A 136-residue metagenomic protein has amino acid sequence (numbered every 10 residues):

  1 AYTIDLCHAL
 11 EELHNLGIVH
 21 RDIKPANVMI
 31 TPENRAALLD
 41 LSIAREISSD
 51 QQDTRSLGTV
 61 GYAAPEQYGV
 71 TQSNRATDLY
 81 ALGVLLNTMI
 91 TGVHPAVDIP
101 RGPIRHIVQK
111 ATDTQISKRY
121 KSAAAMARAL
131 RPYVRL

Functional and structural regions predicted by a protein language model:
Y2-T3: Activation segment signature within eukaryotic-like protein kinase domains
H14-I30: Catalytic-loop of the protein kinase fold
D53-E66: Conserved activation segment of eukaryotic-like protein kinases, specifically the C-terminal portion of the activation
D78: Conserved catalytic-loop aspartate of Hanks-type protein kinases
P100-T114: Conserved C-terminal C-lobe helix
R119: Conserved HRD-motif arginine in the catalytic loop of eukaryotic-like protein kinases
